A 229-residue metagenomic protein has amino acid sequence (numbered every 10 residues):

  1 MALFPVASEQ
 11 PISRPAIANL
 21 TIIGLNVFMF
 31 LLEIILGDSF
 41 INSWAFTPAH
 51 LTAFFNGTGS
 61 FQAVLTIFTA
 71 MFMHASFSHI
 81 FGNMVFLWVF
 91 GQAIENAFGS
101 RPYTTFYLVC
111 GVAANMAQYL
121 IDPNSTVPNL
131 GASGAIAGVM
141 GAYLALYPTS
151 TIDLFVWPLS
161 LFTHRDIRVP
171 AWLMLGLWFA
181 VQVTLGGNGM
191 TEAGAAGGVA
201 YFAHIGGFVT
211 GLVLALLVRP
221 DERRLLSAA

Functional and structural regions predicted by a protein language model:
M1-A229: A detector for small-residue-rich transmembrane helices and their helix-helix packing motifs
